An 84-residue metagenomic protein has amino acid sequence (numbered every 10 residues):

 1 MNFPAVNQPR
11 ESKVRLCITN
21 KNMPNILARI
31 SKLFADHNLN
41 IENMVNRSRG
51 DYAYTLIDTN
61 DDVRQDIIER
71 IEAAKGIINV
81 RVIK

Functional and structural regions predicted by a protein language model:
M1-K84: A conserved regulatory-domain signal marking ACT and ACT-like small-molecule sensing domains and adjacent regulatory
